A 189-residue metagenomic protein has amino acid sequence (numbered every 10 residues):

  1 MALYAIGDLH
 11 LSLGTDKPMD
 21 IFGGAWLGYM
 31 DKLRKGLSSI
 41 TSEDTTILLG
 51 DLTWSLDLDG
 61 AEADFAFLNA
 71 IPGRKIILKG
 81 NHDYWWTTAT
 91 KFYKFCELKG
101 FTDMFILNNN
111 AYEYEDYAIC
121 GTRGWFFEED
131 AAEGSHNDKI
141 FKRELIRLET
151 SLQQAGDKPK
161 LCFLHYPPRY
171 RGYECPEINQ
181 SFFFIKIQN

Functional and structural regions predicted by a protein language model:
M1-A70, Y84, R143-K158: N-terminal active-site segment of His-dependent metallophosphoesterases
L3, D44, K75, M104-F105 (+1 more regions): Short, conserved active-site loop motifs that form the nucleotide-linked donor/cofactor pocket
D8, G50-D51, G80-N81, H165 (+1 more regions): Active-site glycine-centered loops adjacent to acidic/histidine catalytic or metal-binding residues that shape
L9-D16, T87-E177: Conserved catalytic scaffold of divalent metal-dependent phosphoesterases
D44-T46, K75, K160-L164: Generic beta-sheet signal
A66-P72, A155, N179-I187: Short, conserved loop/helix-junction motifs that constitute active-site signature segments in enzyme catalytic cores
R74-H82: Short internal beta-strands
I76, P168-N189: Conserved beta-sheet core of the metallophosphoesterase superfamily
